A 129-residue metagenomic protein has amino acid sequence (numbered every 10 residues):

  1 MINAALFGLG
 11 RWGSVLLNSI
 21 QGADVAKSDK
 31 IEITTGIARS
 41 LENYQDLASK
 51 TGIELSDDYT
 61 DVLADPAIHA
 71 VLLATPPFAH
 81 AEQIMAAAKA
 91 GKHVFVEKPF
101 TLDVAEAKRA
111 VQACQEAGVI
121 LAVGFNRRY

Functional and structural regions predicted by a protein language model:
M1-K50: N-terminal Rossmann-like dinucleotide-binding module
I2, I31-E32, I53-E54, K92 (+1 more regions): A structural micro-motif
A5-F7, F95, A122: Conserved hydrophobic packing residues within short motifs/helices of P-loop NTPase cores of ABC-family ATPases
D24-K30, A90, Q115-V119: Short helix-capping segments at alpha-helix termini
T35, A70, I120: Short, Asp-centered acidic motifs that coordinate Mg2+ and/or phosphate in catalytic or ligand-binding sites
T51-A113: Beta-loop-alpha module in the N-terminal Rossmann-like domain of NAD(P)-dependent dehydrogenases, especially those
A79, P99, A122-Y129: Rossmann-like NAD(P)(H) cofactor-binding subdomain of soluble oxidoreductases
R109-N126: Rossmann-fold dehydrogenase core element
